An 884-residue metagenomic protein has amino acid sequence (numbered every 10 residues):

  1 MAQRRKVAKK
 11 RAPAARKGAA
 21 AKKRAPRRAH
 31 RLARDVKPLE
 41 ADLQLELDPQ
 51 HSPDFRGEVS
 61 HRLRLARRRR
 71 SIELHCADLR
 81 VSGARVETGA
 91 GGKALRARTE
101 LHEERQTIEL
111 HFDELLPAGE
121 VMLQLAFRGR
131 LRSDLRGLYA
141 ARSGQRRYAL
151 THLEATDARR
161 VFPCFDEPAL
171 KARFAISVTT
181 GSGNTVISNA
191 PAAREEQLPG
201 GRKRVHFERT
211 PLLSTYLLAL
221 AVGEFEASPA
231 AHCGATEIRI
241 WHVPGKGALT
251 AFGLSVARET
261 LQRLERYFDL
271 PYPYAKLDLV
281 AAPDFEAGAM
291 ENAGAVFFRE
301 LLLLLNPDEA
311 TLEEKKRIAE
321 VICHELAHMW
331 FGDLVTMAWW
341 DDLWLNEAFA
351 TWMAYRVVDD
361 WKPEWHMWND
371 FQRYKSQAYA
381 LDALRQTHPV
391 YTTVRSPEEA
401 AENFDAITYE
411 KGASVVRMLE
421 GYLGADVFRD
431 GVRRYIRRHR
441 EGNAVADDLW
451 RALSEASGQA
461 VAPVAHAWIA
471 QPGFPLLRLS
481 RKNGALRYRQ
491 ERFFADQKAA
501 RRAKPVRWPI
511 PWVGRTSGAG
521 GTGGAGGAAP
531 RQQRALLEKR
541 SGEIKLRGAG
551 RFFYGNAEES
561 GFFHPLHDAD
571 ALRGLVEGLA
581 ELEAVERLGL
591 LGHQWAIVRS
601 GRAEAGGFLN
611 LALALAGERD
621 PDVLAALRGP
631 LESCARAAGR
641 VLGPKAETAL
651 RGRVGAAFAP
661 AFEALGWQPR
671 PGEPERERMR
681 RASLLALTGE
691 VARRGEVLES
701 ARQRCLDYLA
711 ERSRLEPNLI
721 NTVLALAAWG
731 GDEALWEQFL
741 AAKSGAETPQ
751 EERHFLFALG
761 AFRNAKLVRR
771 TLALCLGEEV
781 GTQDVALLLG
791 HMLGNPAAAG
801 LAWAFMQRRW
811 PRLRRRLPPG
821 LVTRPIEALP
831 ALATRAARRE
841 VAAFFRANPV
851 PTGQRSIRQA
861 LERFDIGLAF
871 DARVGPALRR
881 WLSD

Functional and structural regions predicted by a protein language model:
M1-R56, R64, S143-Y148, P168 (+1 more regions): N-terminal, polar/Ser/Thr-rich
P26-D35, P117, Q124-A175, G223-S228 (+3 more regions): Glycine/proline-rich low-complexity spacer/linker segments in large multi-domain proteins
G57, T151-T156, P163-C323, W352 (+5 more regions): Hydrophobic helix-coil surface modules that form long, contiguous segments used for peptide/substrate interaction
R62-D78, A175-G181, F493-V513: Surface-exposed beta-strand/loop patches in extracellular or lumenal glycoproteins
D78-S143, G200-G201, S541-A549: A surface-exposed beta-strand-loop module
R80-E87, V461-A462, F474-G518, G526-N556: Beta-strand-rich binding/interaction modules
F207, R239-R501, S633, P644-G652 (+2 more regions): Hydrophobic alpha-helical and helix-loop surface patches within well-folded domains that function as non-catalytic
S376-Q377, A383, A406, K482 (+3 more regions): Long, ordered, helix-rich scaffold segments
